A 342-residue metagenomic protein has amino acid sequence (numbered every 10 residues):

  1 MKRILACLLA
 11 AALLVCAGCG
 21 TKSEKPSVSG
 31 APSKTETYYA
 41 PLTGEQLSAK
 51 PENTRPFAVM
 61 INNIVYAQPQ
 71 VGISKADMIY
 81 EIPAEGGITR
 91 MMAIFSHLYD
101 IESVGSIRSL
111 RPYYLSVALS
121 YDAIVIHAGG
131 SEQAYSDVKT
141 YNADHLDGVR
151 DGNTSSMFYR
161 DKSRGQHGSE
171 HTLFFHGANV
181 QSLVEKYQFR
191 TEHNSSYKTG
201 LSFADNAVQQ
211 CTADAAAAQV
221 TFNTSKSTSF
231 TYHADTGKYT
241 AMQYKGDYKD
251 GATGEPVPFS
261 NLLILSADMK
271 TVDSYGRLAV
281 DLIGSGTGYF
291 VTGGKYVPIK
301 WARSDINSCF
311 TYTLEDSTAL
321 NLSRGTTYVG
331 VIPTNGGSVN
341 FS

Functional and structural regions predicted by a protein language model:
M1-I4, L8-L9: Positively charged n-region of N-terminal signal peptides that target proteins for export
A12-L13, G294: Intrinsically disordered, low-complexity regions enriched in Ser/Pro/Gly/Gln/His and often acidic
V15-G18: C-terminal motif of bacterial Sec signal peptides marking the signal peptidase cleavage site
G20-K22: Bacterial signal peptide processing site
K25-M78, E85-S342: A surface/extracellular/periplasmic glyco- and lipid-processing/surface-interacting theme
